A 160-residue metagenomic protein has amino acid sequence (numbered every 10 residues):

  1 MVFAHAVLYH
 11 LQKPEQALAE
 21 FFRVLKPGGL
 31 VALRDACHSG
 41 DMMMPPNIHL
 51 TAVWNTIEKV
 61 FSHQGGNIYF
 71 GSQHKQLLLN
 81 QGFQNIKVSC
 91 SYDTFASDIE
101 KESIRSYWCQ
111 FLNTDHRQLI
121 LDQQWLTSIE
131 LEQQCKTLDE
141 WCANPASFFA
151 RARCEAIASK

Functional and structural regions predicted by a protein language model:
F3: A conserved beta-strand element that flanks and buttresses the S-adenosyl-L-methionine
Y9-H10: A short His-aromatic
K13, A17, V53, Y69-F70 (+1 more regions): Residue-level preference for nonpolar/small residues embedded in alpha-helices
E15-L30: A short glycine-rich, Lys/Arg-flanked "PGG" loop and its adjoining helix->strand segment in the class I
A32-K101: Conserved catalytic/acceptor-binding region of the Class I
S72-H74, E130-E132, A150-C154: Short coil/turn segments at secondary-structure boundaries
Q81-Q84, F149-K160: Core SAM-dependent methyltransferase catalytic element
S89-S147: C-terminal helical/coil "lid" or tail adjacent to the Rossmann-like core of SAM-dependent
